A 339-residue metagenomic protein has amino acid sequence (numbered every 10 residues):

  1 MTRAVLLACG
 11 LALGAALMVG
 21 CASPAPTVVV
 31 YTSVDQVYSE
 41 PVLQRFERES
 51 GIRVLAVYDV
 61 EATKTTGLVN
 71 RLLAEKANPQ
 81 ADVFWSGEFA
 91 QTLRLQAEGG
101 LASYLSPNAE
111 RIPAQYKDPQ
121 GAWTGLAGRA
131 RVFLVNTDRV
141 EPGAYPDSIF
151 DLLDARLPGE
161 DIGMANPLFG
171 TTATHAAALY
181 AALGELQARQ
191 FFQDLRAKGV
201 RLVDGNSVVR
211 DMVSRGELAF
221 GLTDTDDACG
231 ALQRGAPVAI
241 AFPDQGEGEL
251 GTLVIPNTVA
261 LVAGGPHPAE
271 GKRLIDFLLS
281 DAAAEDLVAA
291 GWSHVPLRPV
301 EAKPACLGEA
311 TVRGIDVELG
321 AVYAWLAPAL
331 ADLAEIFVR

Functional and structural regions predicted by a protein language model:
A22-Q91, R339: Early extracytoplasmic/lumenal segment of secretory-pathway proteins
Y31-V34, P119-W123, V135-D138, P142-A144 (+3 more regions): Short beta-strand->loop
A62-L101, A109-K117, A228-G235: Pocket-flanking alpha-helical
P79-F84, A102-L134, D161-M164: A structural signal for short loop-to-beta-strand junctions that line the ligand-binding cleft of periplasmic/secreted
A114-Q115, G128-R129, F191-R196, L202 (+1 more regions): Periplasmic-binding protein-like
V132-R139, A177, A181, V254-P268 (+1 more regions): A bilobed periplasmic-binding-protein/Venus flytrap-type ligand-binding module shared by bacterial periplasmic
T172-T174, A178-P243: Ligand-binding pocket segment of bilobal, Venus flytrap-like solute-binding proteins
N257-D316: Mature extracytoplasmic/periplasmic domains
